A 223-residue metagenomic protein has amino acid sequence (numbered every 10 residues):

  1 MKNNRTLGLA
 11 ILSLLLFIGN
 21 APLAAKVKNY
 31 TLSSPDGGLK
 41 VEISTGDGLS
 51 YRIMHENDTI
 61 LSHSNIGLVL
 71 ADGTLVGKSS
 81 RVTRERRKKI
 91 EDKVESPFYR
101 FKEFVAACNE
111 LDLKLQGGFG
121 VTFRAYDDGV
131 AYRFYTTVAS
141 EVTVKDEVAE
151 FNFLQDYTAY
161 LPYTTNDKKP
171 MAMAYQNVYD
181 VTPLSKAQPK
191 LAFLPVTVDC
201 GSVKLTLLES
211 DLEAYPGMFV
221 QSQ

Functional and structural regions predicted by a protein language model:
M1-I11: Bacterial N-terminal signal peptides that target proteins for export
K2-N3, G19, P35: Intrinsic-disorder/low-complexity regions
A10-G19: Bacterial N-terminal signal peptides
N20-A24: Sec/Tat signal peptide C-region and signal peptidase I cleavage site
V27-Q223: N-terminal accessory beta-strand-rich subdomains and adjacent acidic, glycine-rich linkers that precede catalytic cores
